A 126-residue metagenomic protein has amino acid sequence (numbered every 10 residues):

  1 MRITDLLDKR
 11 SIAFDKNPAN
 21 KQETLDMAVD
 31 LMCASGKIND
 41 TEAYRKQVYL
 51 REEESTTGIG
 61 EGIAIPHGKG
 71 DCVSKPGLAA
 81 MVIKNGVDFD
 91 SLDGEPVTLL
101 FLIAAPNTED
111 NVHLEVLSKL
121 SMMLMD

Functional and structural regions predicted by a protein language model:
M1-D126: Cytosolic covalent-transfer regions centered on His/Cys nucleophiles that carry phosphoryl or persulfide groups
